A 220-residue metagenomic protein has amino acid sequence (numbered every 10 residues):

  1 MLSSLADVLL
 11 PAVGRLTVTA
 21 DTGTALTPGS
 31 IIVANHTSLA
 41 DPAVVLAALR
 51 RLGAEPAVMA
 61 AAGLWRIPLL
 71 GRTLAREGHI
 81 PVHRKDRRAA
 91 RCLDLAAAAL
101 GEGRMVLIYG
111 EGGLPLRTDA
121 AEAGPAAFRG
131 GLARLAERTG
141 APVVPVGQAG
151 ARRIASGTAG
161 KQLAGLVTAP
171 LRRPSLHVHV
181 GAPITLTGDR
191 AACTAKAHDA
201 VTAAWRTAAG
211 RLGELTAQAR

Functional and structural regions predicted by a protein language model:
L5-S38: Helix-to-loop junction immediately C-terminal to a conserved catalytic motif
P11-A20, A89-A90, G160-A164: Short gly/ser/thr-rich secondary-structure transition/capping motifs
P28-D86: Catalytic core of membrane glycerolipid acyltransferases/transacylases, capturing the structured, soluble-facing
A48, T73, A98, R134-R138: Hydrophobic/aromatic ligand-binding patch that stacks against planar heteroaromatic rings of cofactors or nucleotides
A99-A133: Catalytic-site beta-strand/loop segments enriched in glycine and acidic/polar residues
A120-D189: A cross-family acyltransferase "interaction/gating" segment
L186, A191-R220: Charged, low-complexity C-terminal accessory regions
